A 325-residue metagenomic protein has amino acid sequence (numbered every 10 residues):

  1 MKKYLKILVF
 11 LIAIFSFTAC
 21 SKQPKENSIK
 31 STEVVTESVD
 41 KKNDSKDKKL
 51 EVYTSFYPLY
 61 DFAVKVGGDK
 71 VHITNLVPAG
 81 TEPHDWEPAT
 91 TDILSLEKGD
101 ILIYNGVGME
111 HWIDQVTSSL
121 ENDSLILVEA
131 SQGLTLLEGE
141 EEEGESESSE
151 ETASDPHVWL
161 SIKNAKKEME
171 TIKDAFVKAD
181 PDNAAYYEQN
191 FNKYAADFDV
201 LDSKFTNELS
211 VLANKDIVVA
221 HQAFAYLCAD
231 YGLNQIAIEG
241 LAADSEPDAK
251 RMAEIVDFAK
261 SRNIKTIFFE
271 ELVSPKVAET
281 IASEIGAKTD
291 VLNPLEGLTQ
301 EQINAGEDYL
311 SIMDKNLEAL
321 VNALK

Functional and structural regions predicted by a protein language model:
Y4-V9, S16, C20-K325: Extracytoplasmic metal-acquisition and chelation regions
